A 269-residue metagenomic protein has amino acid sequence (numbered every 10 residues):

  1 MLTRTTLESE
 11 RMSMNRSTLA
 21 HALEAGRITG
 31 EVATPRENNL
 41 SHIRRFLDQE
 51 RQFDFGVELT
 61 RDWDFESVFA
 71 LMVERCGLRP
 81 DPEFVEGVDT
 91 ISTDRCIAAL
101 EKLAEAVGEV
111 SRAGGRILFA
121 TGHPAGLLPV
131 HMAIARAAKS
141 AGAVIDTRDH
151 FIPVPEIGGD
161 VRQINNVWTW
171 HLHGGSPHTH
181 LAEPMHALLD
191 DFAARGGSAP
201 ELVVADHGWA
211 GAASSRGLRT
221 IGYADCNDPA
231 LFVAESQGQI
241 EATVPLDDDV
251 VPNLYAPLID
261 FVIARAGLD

Functional and structural regions predicted by a protein language model:
L2-G115, T121, G126-A133: Electropositive, gly/pro-rich neighborhoods at or near active sites that engage anionic ligands
R116-L118, E201-L202: Structural motif
L127-A133, G158, G211-R216, L231-A234: A short acidic (Asp/Glu
M132-L188: Long, charge-dense
A133-A138, S215-G222, S236-Q239: Short, solvent-exposed amphipathic alpha-helical segments in soluble enzyme and RNA/protein-processing domains
S140-I152, L218-V233: Short, acidic/small-residue loops that bind anionic groups at enzyme active sites
M185, L189-L218, G222-A224: Glycine-rich phosphate-binding loop
S198, I221-D269: C-terminal functional extensions of proteins
